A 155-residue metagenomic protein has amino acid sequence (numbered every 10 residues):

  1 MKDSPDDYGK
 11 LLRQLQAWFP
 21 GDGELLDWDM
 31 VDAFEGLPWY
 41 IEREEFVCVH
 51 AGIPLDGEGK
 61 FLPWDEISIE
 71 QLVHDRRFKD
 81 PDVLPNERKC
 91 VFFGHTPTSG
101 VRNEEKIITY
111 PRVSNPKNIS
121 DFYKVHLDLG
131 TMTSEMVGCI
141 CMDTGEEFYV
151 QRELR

Functional and structural regions predicted by a protein language model:
M1-D6, C141-D143: Short, surface-exposed amphipathic charged segments that create phosphate/polyanion-binding patches used for binding
D3-H126, G130-E135, Q151: Acidic, His/Gly-enriched loop-helix segments that form or flank divalent-metal centers in metallo-dependent hydrolases
R43-E44, C141-E146: Short acidic-glycine loop/turn motifs at beta-strand connectors
M136, T144, Y149-R155: Conserved glycine-rich phosphate/nucleotide-binding loop and adjacent Mg2+-coordinating catalytic segment
